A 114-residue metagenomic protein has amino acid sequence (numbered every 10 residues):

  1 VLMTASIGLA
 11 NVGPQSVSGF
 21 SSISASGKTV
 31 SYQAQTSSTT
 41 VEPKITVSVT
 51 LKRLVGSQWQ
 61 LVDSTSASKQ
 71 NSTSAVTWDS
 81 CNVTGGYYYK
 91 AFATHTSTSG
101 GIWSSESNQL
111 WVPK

Functional and structural regions predicted by a protein language model:
A5-I7: N-terminal signal peptide c-region/cleavage motif recognized by signal peptidases
A10-K114: Post-signal peptide N-terminal regions of Sec-secreted extracellular proteins
